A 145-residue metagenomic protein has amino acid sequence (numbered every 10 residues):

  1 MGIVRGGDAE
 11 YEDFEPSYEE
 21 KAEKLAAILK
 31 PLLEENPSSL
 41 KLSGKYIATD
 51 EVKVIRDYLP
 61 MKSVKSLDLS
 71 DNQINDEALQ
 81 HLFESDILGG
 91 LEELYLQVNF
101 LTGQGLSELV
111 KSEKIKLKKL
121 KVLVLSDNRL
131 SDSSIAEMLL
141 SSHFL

Functional and structural regions predicted by a protein language model:
M1-L145: Leucine-rich tandem repeat or coiled-coil scaffolds
